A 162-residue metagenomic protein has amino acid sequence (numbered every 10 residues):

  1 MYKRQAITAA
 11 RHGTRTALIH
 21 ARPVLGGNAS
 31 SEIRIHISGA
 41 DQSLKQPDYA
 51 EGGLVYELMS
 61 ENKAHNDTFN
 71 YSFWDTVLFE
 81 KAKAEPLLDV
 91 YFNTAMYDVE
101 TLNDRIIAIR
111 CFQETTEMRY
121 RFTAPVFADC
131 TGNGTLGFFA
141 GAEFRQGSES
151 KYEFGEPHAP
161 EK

Functional and structural regions predicted by a protein language model:
M1-Q5: Conserved small/polar residues in nucleotide/adenosyl-binding loops
T8, T14-R15, H20-R105, R145 (+1 more regions): Conserved N-terminal/central alpha/beta ligand/cofactor-binding core
P23-V24, Y97, T116, N133-T135: Short, glycine-/Ser/Thr-/acidic-enriched flexible segments
A108-Q113: Short beta-strand segments that buttress and anchor functional surface loops
T116-V126: Core beta-strand elements of the Rossmann-like FAD/NAD(P) dinucleotide-binding domain in flavoenzyme oxidoreductases
D129-K162: Glycine-rich loop(s) and the adjacent beta-strand/alpha-helix scaffold that form part
